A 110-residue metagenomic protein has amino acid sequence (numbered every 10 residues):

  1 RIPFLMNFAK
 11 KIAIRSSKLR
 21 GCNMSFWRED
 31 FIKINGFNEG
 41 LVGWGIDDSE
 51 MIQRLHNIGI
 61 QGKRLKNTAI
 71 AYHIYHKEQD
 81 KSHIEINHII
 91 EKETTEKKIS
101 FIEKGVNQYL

Functional and structural regions predicted by a protein language model:
R1-S17: Short, flexible, basic/aromatic active-site loop/helix in glycosyltransferases
I12-I14, N35-N38: A short, structure-level motif marking secondary-structure boundaries and short turns
K18-L19, N23-N35, V42-Q61, K66-N67: A short, conserved alpha-helix in the catalytic core of glycosyltransferases
G40-V42, K81: A generic structural signal for short coil/turn motifs at secondary-structure boundaries
I52-R54, Q61, Y72-H73, E91-T94 (+1 more regions): Short, surface-exposed, polar/charged, turn-prone segments marking secondary-structure boundaries
L65-S82: Active-site donor/metal-binding and catalytic loop motifs of nucleotide-sugar-dependent glycosylation enzymes
T68, S82-V106: Catalytic core of nucleotide-sugar-dependent glycosyltransferases
